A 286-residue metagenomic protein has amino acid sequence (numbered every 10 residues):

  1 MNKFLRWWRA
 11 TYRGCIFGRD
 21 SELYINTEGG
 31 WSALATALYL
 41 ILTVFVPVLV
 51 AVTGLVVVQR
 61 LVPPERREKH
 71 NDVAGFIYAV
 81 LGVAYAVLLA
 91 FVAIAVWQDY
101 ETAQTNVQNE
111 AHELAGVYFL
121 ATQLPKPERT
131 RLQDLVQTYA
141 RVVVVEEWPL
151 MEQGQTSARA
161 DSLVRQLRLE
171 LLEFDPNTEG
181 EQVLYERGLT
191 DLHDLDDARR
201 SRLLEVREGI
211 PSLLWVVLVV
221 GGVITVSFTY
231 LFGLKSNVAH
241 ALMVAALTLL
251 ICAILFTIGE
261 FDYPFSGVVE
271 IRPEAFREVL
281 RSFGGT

Functional and structural regions predicted by a protein language model:
W7-W8, W31: Tryptophan (W) side chains
C15-F91: N-terminal juxtamembrane/topogenic regions of multi-pass membrane proteins
I25-S32, H193-W215: Short, aromatic-rich amphipathic segments at membrane interfaces that lie adjacent to a transmembrane helix or signal
A37-V62, V73-A74, L204-T286: Alpha-helical transmembrane anchor segments
L38-I41, K69-F76, D99-T102, N106 (+4 more regions): Non-transmembrane, amphipathic alpha-helical segments
V87-Q108, D262: Transmembrane signal-anchor/signal-peptide helices with a preference for the extracytoplasmic
N106-Q123, R272-G285: Short extracytoplasmic/periplasmic juxtamembrane "stem" segments immediately C-terminal to an N-terminal membrane anchor
G116-R207: Structured inter-helical modules in multipass membrane proteins
